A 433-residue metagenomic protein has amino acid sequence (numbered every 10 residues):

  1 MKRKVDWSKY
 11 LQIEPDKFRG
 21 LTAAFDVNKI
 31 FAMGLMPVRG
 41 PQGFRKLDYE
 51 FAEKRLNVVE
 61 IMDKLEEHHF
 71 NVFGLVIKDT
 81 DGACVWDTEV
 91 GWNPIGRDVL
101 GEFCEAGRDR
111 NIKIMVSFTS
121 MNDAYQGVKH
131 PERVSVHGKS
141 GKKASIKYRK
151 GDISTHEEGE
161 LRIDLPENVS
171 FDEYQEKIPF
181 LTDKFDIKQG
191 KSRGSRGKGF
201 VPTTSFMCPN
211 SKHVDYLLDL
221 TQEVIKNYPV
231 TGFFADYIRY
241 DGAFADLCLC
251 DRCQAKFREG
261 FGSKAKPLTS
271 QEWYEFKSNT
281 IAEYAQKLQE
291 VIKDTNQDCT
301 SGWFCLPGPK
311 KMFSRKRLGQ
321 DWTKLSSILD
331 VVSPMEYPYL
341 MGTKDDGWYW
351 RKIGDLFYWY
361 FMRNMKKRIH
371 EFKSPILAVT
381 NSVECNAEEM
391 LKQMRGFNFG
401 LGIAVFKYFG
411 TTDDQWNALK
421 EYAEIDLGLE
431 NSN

Functional and structural regions predicted by a protein language model:
D16-F18, T22, N28-R55, M115-Y228 (+1 more regions): Active-site-adjacent "subsite" loops/lids of carbohydrate-active enzymes
A24-L56, A83-R97, G199-L218, T269-A282 (+3 more regions): The substrate-binding groove and active-site-proximal loops of carbohydrate-active enzymes, especially glycoside
F51-D81, N227-T231, L325-S333, M394-A404: Catalytic domains of carbohydrate-active enzymes, especially glycoside hydrolases
E66-V99, D123-Y125, L419: Aromatic-lined carbohydrate-binding/catalytic grooves of carbohydrate-active enzymes
K113-Y125, F234-D241, E272-L318, F372-C385: Aromatic-lined carbohydrate-recognition surfaces of secreted/lumenal glycan-active proteins
Q126, A243-F244, T295-K344, C385-F399: Substrate-binding cleft/loops of secretory-pathway carbohydrate-active enzymes
T231, D236, F257-Q271, L318-G354 (+2 more regions): Aromatic- and acid-rich polysaccharide-binding/catalytic face of secreted or lumenal carbohydrate-active enzymes
L329-D345, G354-S432: Substrate-binding cleft of secreted/luminal carbohydrate-active enzymes
